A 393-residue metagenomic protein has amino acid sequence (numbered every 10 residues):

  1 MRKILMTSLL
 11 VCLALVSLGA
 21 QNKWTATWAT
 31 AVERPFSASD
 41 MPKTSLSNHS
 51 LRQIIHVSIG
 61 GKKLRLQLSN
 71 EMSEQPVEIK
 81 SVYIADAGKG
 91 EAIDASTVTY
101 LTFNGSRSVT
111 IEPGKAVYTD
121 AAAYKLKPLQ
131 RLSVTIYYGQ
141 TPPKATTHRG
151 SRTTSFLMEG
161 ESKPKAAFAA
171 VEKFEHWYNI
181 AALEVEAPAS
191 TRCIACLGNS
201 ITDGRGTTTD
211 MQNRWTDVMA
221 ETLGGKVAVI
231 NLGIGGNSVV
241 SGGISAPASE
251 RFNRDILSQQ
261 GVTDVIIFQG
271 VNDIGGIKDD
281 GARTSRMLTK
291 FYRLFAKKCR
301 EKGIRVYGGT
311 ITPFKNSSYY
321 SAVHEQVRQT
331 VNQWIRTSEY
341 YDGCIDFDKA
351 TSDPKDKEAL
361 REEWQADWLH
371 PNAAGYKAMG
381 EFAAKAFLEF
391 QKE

Functional and structural regions predicted by a protein language model:
R2, L9, G19-L197, T207-T209 (+1 more regions): N-terminal secretory targeting modules
L13-S17: Hydrophobic membrane-targeting alpha-helices
W28, S47-Q53, P76, K80-A85 (+5 more regions): Conserved SGNH/GDSL esterase-like catalytic core that processes O-acyl groups on lipids and polysaccharides
G275, T312-E393: Catalytic His-Asp segment of secreted/periplasmic serine-dependent ester chemistry enzymes
Y292-R300: Surface-exposed amphipathic alpha-helices with a cationic face
